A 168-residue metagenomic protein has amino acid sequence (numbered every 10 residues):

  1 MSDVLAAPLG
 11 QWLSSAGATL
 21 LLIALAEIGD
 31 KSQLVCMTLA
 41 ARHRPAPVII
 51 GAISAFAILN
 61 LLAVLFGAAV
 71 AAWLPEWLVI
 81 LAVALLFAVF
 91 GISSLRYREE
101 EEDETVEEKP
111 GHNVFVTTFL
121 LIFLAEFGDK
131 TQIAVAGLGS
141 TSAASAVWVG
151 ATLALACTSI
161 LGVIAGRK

Functional and structural regions predicted by a protein language model:
S2-P75, I133-A154: Juxtamembrane transmembrane-helix termini in multi-pass membrane transport proteins
S2-P8, E104-A134: Selected transmembrane alpha-helices and immediately adjacent juxtamembrane segments of polytopic inner-membrane
L21-E27, L121-E126, G162: Transmembrane alpha-helix interface/packing and boundary motifs in multi-pass membrane proteins, characterized by
R44-N113, L161, A165-K168: Membrane helix-loop-helix hairpins that form the core translocation module of multi-pass transporters
E99-T105, S145, T152-T158: Structural preference for solvent-exposed beta-strand-turn elements and adjacent flexible terminal/loop segments within
